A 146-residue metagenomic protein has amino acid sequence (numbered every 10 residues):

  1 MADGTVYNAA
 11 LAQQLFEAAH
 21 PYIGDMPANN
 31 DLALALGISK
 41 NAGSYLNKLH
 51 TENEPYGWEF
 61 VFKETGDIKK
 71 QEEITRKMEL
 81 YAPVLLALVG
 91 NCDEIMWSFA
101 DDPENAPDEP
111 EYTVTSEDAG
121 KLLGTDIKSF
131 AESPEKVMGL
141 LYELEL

Functional and structural regions predicted by a protein language model:
M1-G57, T65-D67: N-proximal, solvent-exposed amphipathic alpha-helical segments enriched in charged/polar residues
G4-N8, A12, P21-A28, Q71 (+5 more regions): Intrinsic-disorder-associated interaction segments
S39-G43, H50-F60, D118-G120, G139-L146: Polar alpha-helical coiled-coil and adjacent low-complexity
E52-Y56, A87-D93: A short, structured loop/turn motif at beta-sheet edges
G57-E73, K77: Acidic, glycine-rich low-complexity segments with interspersed aromatic residues
E59-V61, E94-S98: Soluble periplasmic/extracytoplasmic beta-strand elements of cell-envelope proteins
K70-N91: Short, non-transmembrane amphipathic alpha-helical segments
M96-L146: Polar/charged, Gly/Pro-rich intrinsically disordered segments
